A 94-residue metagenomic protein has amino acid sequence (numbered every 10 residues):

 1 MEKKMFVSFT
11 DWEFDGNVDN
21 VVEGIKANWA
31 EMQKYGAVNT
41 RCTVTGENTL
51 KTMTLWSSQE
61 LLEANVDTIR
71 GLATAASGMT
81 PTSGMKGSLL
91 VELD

Functional and structural regions predicted by a protein language model:
M1-T74, G78-D94: Short S/T/G/P-rich N-terminal loop/turn motif that feeds into the first structured element of a domain
